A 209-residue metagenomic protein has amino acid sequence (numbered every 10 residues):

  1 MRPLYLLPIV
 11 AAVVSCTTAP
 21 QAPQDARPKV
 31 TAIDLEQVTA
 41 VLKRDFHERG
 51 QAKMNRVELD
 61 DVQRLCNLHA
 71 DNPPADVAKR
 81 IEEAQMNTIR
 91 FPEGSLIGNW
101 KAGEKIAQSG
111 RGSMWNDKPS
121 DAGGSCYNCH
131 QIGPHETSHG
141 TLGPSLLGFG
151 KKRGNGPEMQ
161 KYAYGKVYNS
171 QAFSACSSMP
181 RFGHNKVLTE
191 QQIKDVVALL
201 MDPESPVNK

Functional and structural regions predicted by a protein language model:
R2-P3, V187-K194, V207-K209: Short glycine/proline-enriched turn or capping motifs at secondary-structure junctions
P3, A11-A12, C16-S113, K166 (+1 more regions): Post-cleavage N-terminal segment of exported redox proteins
P8: Acidic (Asp/Glu) carboxylate-rich active-site/surface patches
K29-Q37, I97-A102, Y127-N128, I132-M201: Extracytoplasmic electron-transfer domains, predominantly the class I c-type cytochrome c fold
F91-P92, W115, F182-N185: Generic anion/oxyanion-binding catalytic loop in active/binding sites
S113-N116, H135-H139, P206: Secretory-pathway/luminal and periplasmic proteins that interact with or process carbohydrate-rich
W115-G124: Local sequence-structure signature of Cys/Sec-based thiol-disulfide redox active-site neighborhoods
